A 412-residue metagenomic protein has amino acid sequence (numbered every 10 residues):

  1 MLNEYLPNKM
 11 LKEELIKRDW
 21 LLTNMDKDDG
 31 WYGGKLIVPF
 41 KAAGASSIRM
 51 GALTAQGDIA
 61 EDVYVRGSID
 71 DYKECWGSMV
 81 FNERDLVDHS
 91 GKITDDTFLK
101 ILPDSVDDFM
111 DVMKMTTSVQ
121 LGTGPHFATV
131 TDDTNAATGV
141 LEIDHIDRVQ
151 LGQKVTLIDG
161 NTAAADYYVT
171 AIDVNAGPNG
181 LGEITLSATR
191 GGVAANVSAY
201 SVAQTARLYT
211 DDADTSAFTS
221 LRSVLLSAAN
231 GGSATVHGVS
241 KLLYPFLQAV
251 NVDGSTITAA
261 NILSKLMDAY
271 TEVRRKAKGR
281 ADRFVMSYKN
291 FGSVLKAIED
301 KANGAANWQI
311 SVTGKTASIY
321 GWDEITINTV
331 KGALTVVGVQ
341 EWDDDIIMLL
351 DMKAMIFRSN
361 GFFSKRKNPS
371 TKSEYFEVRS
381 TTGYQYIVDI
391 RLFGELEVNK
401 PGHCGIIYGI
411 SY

Functional and structural regions predicted by a protein language model:
M1-R49, I59, V63-Y412: Core alpha/beta structural scaffold of self-assembling particle/tube/pore-forming proteins
T54-Q56: Small-residue-enriched alpha-helical segments and adjacent helix-cap loops that form tight helix-helix packing
